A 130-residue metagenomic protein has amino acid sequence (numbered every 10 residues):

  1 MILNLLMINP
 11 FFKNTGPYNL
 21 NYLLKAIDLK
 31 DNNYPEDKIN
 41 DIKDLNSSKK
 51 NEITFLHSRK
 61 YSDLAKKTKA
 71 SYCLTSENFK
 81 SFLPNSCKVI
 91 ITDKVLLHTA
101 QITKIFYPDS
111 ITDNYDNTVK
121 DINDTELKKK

Functional and structural regions predicted by a protein language model:
I2-K130: Domain-scale signature associated with acetyltransferase and cell-envelope carbohydrate enzymes
